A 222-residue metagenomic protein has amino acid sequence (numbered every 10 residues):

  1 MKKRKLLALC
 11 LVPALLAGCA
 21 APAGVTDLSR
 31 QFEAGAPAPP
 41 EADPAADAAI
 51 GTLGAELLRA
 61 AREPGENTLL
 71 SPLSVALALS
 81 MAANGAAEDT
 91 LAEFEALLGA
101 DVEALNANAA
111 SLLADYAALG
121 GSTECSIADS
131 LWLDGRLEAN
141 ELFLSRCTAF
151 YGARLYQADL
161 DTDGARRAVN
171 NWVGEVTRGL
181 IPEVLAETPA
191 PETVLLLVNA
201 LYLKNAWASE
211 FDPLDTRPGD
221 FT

Functional and structural regions predicted by a protein language model:
K3-V12: Sec-dependent signal peptide recognition, specifically the positively charged N-region followed immediately by
L15-G18: C-terminal motif of bacterial Sec signal peptides marking the signal peptidase cleavage site
A20-P22: Bacterial signal peptide processing site
D27-G54, Y151-W172: An acidic intrinsically disordered interaction segment
F32-E41, L73-L77, D89-L97, C147-Y156 (+1 more regions): Acidic/histidine-rich, surface-exposed loop or edge segments in extracytoplasmic proteins
G35, N84-A114: Active-site-surrounding "flap" and adjacent substrate/cofactor-binding loops of secreted or lumenal enzymes, prototyped
A42, A46-V75, A82-D89: N-terminal targeting/tethering segments
G65, N106-T222: Non-catalytic, conformational "gating/processing" segments within enzyme and secreted inhibitor domains
